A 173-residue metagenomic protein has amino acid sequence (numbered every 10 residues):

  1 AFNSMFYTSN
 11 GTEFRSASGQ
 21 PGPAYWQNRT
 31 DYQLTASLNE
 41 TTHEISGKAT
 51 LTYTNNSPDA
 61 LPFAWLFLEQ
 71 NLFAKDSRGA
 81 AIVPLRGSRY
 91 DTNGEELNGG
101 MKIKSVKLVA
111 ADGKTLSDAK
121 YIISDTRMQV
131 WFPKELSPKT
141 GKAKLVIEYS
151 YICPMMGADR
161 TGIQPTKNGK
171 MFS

Functional and structural regions predicted by a protein language model:
A1-S173: Acidic/His-enriched low-complexity segments
